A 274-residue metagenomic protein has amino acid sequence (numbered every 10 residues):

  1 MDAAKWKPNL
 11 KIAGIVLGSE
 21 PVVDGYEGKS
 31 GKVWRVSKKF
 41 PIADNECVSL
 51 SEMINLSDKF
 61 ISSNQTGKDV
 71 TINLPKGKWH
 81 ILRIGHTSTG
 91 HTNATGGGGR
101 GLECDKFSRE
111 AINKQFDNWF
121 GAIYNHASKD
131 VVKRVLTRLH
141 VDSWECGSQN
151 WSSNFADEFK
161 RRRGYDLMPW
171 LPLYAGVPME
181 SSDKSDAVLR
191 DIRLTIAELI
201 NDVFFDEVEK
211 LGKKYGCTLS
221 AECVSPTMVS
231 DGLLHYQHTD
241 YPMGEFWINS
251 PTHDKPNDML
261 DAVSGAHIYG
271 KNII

Functional and structural regions predicted by a protein language model:
M1-R190, A197-E198, D202: Mature extracytoplasmic enzyme cores
A3-A4, G216, P251: Conserved luminal/periplasmic juxtamembrane motif of membrane-embedded glycan-processing enzymes
R83, R138-H140, S220, P242-M243 (+1 more regions): Structured core elements
H140-S143, I196-S230: Aromatic-lined carbohydrate-recognition surfaces of secreted/lumenal glycan-active proteins
W144-W151, S220-P251: Substrate-binding cleft/loops of secretory-pathway carbohydrate-active enzymes
D183, T195-L199, V229-L233, I248-S264: Alpha-helix capping and helix-loop boundary segments enriched in small/acidic/polar residues
V203-K210, Q237, N257-S264: Alpha-helical scaffolding segments of alpha/beta enzyme cores, especially the outer helices of TIM-barrel or partial
G265-I274: Active-site clefts of carbohydrate-active enzymes
